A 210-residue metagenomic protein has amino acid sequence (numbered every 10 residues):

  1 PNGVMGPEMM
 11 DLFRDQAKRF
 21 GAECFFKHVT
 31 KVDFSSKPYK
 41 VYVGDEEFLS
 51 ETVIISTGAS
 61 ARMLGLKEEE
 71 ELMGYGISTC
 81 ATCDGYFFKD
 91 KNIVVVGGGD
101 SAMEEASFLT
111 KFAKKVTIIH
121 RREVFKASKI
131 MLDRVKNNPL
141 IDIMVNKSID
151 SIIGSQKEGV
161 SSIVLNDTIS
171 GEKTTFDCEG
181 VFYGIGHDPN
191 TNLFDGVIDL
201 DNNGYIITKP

Functional and structural regions predicted by a protein language model:
P1-M10, R14: Glycine-rich active-site loop/strand segments that organize a redox cofactor
R14-V43, E47-F48, T110-K209: A Rossmann-like FAD-binding core segment of flavoenzymes
I55-S56, V95, Y183: Redox-cofactor binding/interface segments in oxidoreductases and associated redox assembly factors
S60, G65, E70-F87, G184-P210: FAD-site-proximal beta/loop scaffold in flavoenzymes
G97-G99: Glycine-rich Rossmann-fold phosphate-binding loop(s) that bind the pyrophosphate of adenine dinucleotide cofactors
A102-M103: N-terminal Rossmann-fold NAD(P) dinucleotide-binding loop
A106-S107: Generic hydrophobic/aromatic pocket-lining and core-packing "Φ" positions
